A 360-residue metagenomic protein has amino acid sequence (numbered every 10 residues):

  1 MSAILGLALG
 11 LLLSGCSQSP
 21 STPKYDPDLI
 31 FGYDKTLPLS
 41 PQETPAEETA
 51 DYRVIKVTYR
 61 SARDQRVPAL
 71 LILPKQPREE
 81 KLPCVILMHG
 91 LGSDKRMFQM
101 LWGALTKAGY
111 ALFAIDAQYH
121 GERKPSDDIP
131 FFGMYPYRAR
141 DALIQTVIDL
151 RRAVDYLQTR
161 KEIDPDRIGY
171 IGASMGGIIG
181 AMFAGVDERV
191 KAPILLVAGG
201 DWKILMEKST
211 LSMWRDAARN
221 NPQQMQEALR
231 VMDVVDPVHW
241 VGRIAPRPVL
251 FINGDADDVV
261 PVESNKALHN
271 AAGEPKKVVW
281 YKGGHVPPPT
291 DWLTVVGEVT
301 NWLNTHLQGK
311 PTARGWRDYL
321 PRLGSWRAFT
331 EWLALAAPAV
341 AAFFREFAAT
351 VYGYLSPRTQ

Functional and structural regions predicted by a protein language model:
Y33-R78: N-terminal cap/lid segment of alpha/beta-hydrolase-fold proteins
A62-R63, L82, L87-S93, D255: Active-site glycine-rich loops that stabilize anionic/oxyanionic intermediates across multiple enzyme folds
L91-I148, L205-S212: Cap/lid segment of the alpha/beta-hydrolase catalytic domain
F131-S174: Gly/Ser-rich "nucleophile elbow"/oxyanion-hole loop immediately N-terminal to the catalytic nucleophile in hydrolases
G177, A181-A228, W280, T290: Hydrolase active-site cap/lid region
I244-A245, L250-N253, D257: Short beta-strand/loop motif that positions the catalytic acidic residue of the alpha/beta-hydrolase fold
D255-V260, P287: Acidic catalytic loop of the alpha/beta-hydrolase fold
K266-F347, Y352: C-terminal catalytic histidine-bearing segment of alpha/beta-hydrolase fold enzymes
